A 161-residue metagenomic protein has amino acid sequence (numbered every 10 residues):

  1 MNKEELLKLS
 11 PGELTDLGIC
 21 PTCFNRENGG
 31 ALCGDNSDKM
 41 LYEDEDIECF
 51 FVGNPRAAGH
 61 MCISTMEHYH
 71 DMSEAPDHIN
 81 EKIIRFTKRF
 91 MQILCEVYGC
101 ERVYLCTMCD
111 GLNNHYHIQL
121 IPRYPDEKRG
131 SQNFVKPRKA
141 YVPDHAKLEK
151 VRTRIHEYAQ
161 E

Functional and structural regions predicted by a protein language model:
M1-E161: HIT superfamily nucleotide-processing domains
